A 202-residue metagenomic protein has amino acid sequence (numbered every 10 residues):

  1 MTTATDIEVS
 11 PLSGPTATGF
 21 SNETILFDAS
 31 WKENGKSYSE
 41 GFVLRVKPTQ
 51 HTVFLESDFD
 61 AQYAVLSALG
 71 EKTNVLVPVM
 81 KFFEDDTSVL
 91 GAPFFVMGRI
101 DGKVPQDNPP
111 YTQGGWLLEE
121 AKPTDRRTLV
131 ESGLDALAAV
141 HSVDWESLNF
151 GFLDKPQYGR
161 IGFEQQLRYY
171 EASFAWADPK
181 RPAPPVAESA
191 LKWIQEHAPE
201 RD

Functional and structural regions predicted by a protein language model:
M1-S10: Juxta-kinase regulatory segment immediately upstream of eukaryotic protein kinase catalytic domains
S13-S189, W193, H197-R201: ATP-binding pocket architecture of kinase catalytic cores
